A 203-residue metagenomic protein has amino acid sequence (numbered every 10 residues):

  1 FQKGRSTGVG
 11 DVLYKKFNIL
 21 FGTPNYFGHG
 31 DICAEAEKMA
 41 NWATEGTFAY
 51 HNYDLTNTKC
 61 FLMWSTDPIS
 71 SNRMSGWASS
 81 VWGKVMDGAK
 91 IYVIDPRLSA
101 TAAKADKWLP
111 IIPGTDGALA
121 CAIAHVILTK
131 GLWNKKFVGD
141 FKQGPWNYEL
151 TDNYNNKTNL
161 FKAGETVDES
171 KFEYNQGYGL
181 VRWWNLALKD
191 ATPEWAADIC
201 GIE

Functional and structural regions predicted by a protein language model:
F1-G4, F61-S65: Short glycine-rich or small-residue beta-strand-to-loop segments that form or flank ligand, phosphate, metal/Fe-S
Q2-N57: Anionic-ligand anchoring segments at beta-strand to alpha-helix junctions in alpha/beta enzyme folds, i.e., glycine
S6-G8, A34, D67-S70, L98-A100: Solvent-exposed loop/turn segments at secondary-structure junctions within structured extracellular/periplasmic domains
F21-I32, G83-R97: Short, acidic/small-residue loops that bind anionic groups at enzyme active sites
H51-C60, V85, L186-L188: Glycine-rich phosphate/diphosphate-binding loops that line cofactor/substrate pockets in enzymes
S65-T66, I112: Glycine-rich, N-terminal phosphate-binding loop of Rossmann-like dinucleotide-binding domains
D67-S80: Glycine/threonine-rich flexible loop motifs
V85-G88, R97-E203: Long, well-ordered, tryptophan-enriched scaffold segments
